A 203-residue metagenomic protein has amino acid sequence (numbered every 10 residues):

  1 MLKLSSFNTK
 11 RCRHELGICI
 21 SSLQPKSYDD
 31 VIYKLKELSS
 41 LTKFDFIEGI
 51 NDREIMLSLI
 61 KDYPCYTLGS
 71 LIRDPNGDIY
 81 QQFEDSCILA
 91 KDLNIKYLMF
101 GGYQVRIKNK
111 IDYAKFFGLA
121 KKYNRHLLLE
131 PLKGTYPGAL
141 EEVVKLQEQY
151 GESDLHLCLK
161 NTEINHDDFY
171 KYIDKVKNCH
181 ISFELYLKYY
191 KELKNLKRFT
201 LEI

Functional and structural regions predicted by a protein language model:
M1-L41, R53-K61, Y80-I95, I107-G118 (+2 more regions): Histidine-acidic metal/acid-base catalytic patches
I20-Q24, D74-P75, V105, L132: A generic structural signal for short
K43-E48, T67-G69, L98-M99, L128 (+3 more regions): Conserved beta-strand positions in the central sheet of alpha/beta enzyme cores
F46, N51-M56, L71-P75: Short active-site-proximal "capping" loops at secondary-structure junctions
Y63-R73: Short, structured active-site "lid" loops
R125-Y136: Aromatic-lined carbohydrate-recognition surfaces of secreted/lumenal glycan-active proteins
